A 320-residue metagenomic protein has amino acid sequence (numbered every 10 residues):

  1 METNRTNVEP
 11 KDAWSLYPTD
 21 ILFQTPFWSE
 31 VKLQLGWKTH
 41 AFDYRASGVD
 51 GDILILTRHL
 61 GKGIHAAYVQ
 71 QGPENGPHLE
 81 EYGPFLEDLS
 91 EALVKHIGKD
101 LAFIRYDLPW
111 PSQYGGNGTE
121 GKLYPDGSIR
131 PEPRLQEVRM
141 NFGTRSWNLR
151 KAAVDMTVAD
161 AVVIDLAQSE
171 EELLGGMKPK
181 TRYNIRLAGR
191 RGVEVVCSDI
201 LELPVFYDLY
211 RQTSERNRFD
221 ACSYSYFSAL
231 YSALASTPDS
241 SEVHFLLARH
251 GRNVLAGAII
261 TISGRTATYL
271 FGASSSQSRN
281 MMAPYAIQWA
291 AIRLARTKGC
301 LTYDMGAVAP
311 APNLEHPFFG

Functional and structural regions predicted by a protein language model:
E2-G63, P111-Q113, G118, R130-P133 (+2 more regions): A conserved beta-strand-loop-helix scaffold within acyl/acetyltransferase catalytic domains
G63-V154, G264-G320: Acyl-donor binding region in acyl/amide transferases
